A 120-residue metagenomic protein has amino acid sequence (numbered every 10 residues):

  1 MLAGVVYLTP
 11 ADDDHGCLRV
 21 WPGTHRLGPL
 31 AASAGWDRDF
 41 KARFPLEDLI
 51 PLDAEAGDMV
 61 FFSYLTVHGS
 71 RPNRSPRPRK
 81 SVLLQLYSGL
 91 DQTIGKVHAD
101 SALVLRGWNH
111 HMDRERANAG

Functional and structural regions predicted by a protein language model:
M1, A11-V67, D91: Double-stranded beta-helix
L2, V6: Phosphate-binding site of ATP-dependent enzymes
L8-P10, R74: Non-cytosolic beta-sheet module surface loops
A34-G35, M59, L65-G120: Non-heme Fe(II)/2-oxoglutarate
